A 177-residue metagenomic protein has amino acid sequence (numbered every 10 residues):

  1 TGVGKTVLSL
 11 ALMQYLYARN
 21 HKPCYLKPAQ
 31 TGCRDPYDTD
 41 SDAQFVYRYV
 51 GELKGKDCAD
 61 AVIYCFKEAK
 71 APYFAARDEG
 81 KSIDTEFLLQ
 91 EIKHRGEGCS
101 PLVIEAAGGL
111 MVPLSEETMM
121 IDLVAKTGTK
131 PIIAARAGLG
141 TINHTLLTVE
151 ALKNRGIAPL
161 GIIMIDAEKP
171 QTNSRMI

Functional and structural regions predicted by a protein language model:
T1: The conserved Walker
G4: Conserved glycine(s) of the Walker
V7-S82, E86, E91-H94: N-terminal phosphate/diphosphate-binding loop that engages ATP/GTP or pyrophosphate donors across diverse enzyme folds
Y17-A18, K93-E97, A125, K153-N154: Residue-level signal for alpha-helix termini/capping positions
K22, S100, A158-L160: Short acidic/polar active-site loop segments enriched in Thr and Asp
P23-C24, P101-V103, K130: Residue-level preference for the first positions of well-ordered beta-strands
L88, I92-S115: Switch II (G3) loop of P-loop NTPases
A106-I177: Conserved catalytic-core segment of NTP-binding enzymes
